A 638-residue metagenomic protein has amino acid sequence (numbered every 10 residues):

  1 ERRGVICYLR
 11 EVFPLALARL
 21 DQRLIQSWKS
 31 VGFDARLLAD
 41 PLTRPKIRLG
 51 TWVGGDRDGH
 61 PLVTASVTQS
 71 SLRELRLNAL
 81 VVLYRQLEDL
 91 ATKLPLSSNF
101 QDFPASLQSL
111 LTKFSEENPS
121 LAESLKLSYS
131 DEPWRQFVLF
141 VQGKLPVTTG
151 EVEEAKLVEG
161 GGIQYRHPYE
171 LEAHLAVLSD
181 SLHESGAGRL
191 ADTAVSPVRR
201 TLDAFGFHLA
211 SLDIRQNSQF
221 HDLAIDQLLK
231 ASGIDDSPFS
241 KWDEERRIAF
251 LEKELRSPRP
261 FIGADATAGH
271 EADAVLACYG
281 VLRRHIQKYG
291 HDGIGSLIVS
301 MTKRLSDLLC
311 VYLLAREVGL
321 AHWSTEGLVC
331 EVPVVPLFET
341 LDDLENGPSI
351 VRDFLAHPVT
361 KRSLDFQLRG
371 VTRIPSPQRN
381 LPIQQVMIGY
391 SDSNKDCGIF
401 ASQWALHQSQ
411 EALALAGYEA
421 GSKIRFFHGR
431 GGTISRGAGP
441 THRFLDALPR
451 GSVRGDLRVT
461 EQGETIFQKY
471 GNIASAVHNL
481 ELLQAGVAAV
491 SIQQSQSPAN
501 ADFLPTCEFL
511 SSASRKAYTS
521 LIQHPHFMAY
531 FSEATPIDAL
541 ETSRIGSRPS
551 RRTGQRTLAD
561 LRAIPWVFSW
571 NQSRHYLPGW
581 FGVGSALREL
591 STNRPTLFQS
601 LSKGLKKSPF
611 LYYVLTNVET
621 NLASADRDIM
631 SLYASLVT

Functional and structural regions predicted by a protein language model:
E1-E252, G269-E271, G295, V332 (+3 more regions): Often metal-dependent polyanion-binding catalytic scaffolds in large enzymes
R2-I6, A65, R73, K156-Q164 (+9 more regions): Glycine- and acidic
R3, C7, E11-P14, A18 (+21 more regions): Conserved structured core elements
V12, A16-R23, S27-S30, V82 (+19 more regions): Generic, well-ordered alpha-helical scaffold segments in large soluble proteins
T43-P45, L125, H208, D213-R215 (+12 more regions): Acidic, glycine-enriched catalytic cores built around paired aspartates
G54-R57, A65, V275, Y279 (+3 more regions): Expand to "…catalyze enediolate/carbanion chemistry for C-C bond making/breaking, isomerization, decarboxylation
V63-L94, V318-A513: Catalytic or ion-translocation cores adjacent to nucleophile or general acid/base/metal-coordination motifs in diverse
P133, P146, G150, A210-L212 (+5 more regions): Active-site cores of enzymes that catalyze phosphoryl transfer or operate on phosphate-rich substrates
